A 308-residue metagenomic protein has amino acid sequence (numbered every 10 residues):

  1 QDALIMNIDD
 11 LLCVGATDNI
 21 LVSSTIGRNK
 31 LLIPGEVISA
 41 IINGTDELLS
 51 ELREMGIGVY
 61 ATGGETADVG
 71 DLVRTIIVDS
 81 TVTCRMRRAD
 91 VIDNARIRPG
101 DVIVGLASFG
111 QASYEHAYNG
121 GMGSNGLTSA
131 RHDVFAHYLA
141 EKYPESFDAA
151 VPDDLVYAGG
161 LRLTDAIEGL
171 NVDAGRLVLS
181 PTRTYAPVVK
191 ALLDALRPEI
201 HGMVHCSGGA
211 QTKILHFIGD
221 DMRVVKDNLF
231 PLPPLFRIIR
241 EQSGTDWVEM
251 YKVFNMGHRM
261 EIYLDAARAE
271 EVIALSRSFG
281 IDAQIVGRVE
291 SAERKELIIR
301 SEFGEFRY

Functional and structural regions predicted by a protein language model:
Q1-Y308: Helix-biased detector of long, well-ordered alpha-helical tracts
